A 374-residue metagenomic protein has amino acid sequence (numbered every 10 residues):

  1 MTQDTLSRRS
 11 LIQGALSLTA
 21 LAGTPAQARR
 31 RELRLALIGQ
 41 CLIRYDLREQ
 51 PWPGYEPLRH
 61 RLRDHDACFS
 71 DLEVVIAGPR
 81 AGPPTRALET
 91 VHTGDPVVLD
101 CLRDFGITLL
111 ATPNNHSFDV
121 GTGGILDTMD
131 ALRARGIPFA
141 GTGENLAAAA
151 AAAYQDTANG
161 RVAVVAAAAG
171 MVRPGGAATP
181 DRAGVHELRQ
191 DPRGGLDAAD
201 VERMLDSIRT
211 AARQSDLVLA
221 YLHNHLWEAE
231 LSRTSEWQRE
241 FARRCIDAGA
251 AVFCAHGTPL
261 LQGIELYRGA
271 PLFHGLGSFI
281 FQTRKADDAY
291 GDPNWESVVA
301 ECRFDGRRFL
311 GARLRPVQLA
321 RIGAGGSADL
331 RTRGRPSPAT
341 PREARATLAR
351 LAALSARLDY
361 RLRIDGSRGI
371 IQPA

Functional and structural regions predicted by a protein language model:
M1-T19: N-terminal secretory signal peptides and thylakoid transit peptides that target proteins across membranes
L6, I12, Q27-A374: Acidic, metal/ion-coordinating pockets
